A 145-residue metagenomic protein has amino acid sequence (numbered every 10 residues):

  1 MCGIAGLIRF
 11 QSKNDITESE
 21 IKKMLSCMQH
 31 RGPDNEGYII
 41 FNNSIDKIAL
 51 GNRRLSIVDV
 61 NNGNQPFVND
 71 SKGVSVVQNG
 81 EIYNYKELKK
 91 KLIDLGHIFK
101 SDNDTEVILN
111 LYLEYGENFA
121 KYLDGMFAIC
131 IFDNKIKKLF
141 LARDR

Functional and structural regions predicted by a protein language model:
M1-R145: N-terminus-centric sequence/structural signature that marks the extreme N-terminus and adjacent "lid/interface" module
